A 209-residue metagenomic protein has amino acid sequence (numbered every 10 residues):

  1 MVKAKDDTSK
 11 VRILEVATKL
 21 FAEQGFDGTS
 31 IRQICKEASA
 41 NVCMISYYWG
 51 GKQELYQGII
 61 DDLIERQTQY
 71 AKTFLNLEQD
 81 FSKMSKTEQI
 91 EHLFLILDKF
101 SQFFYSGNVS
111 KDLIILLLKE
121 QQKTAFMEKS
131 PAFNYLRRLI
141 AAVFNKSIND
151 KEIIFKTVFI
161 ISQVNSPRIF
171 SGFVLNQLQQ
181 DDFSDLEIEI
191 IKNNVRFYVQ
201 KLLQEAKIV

Functional and structural regions predicted by a protein language model:
M1-D6, V209: N-terminal intrinsically disordered/low-complexity leader segments
R12, L20-D62: Helix-turn-helix
R12, L95, D112-L116, F155-F159: Amphipathic alpha-helical interaction segments
L55-E78: Histidine- and aromatic-rich ligand-binding microenvironments
T73-N108, T157: Hydrophobic alpha-helical connector segments
L95, K99-F103, N134-S147, I153 (+1 more regions): C-terminal peripheral helix-coil segments that are non-catalytic and often amphipathic
S101-K123, G172, N176: Amphipathic alpha-helical segments used for helix-helix packing
